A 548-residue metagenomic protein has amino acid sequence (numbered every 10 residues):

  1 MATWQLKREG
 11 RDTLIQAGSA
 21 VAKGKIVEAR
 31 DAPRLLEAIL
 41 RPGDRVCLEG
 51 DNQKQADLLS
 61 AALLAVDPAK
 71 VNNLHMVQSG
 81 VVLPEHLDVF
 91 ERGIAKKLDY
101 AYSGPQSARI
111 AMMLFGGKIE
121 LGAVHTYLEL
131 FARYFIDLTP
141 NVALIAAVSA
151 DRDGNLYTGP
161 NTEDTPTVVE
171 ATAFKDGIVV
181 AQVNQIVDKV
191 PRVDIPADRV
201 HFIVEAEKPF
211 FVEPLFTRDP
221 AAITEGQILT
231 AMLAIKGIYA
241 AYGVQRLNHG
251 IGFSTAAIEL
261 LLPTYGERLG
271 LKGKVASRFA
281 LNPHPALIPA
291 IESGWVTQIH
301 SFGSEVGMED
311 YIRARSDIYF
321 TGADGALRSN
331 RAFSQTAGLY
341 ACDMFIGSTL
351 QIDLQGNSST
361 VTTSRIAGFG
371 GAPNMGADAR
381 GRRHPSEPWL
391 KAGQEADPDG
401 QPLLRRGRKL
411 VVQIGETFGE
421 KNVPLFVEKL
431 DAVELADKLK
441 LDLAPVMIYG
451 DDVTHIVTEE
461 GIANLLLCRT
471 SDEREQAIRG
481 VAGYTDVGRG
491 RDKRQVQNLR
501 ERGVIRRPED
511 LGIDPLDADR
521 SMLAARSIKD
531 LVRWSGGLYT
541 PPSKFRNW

Functional and structural regions predicted by a protein language model:
M1-W548: Conserved alpha/beta enzyme-core scaffold
